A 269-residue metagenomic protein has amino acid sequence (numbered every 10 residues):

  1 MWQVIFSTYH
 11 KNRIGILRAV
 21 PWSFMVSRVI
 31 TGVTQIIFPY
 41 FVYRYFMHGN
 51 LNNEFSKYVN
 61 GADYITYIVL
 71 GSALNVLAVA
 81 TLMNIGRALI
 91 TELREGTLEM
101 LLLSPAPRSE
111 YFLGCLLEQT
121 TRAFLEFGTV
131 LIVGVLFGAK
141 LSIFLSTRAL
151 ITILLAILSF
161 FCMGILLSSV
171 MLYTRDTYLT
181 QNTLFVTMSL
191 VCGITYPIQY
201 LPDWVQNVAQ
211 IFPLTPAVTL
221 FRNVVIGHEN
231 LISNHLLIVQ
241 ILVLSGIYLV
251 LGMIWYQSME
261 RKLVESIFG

Functional and structural regions predicted by a protein language model:
M1-S142, I151-S168, L172-G269: Hydrophobic transmembrane alpha-helices and immediately adjacent juxtamembrane helices of multi-pass inner-membrane
